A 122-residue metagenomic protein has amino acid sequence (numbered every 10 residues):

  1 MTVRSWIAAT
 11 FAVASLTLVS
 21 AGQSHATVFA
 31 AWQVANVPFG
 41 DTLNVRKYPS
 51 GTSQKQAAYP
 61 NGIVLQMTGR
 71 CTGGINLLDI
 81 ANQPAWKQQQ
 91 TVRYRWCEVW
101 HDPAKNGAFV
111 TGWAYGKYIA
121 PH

Functional and structural regions predicted by a protein language model:
M1-T10: Bacterial N-terminal signal peptides that target proteins for export
A9-L18: Bacterial N-terminal signal peptides
S20-A26: Sec/Tat signal peptide C-region and signal peptidase I cleavage site
T27-W32, S50, Q54, Q83-H122: Boundary regions of SH3-family modules and the immediately adjacent low-complexity/disordered segments in eukaryotic
A30-A31, V37-Q88, W100: Beta-loop motif signature
